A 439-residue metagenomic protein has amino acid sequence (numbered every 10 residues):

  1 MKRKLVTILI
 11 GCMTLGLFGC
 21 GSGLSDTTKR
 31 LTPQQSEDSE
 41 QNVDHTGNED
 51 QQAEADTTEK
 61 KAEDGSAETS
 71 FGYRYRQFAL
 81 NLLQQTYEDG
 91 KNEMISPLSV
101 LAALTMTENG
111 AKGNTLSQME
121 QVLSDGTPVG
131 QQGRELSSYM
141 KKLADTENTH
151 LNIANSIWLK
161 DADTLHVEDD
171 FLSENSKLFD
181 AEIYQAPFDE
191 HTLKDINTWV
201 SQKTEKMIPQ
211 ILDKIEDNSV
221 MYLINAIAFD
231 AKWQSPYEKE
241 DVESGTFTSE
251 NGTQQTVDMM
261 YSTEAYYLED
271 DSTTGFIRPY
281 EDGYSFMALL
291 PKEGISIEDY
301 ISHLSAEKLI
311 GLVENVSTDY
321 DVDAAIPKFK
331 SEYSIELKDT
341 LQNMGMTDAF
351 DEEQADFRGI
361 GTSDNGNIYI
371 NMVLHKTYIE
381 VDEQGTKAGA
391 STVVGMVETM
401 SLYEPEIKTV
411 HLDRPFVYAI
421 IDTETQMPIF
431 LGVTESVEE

Functional and structural regions predicted by a protein language model:
L5-V6, G11-M13, F18-F188: Detector for small/aliphatic-rich hydrophobic stretches
C12, E37, Q41, G47-Q51 (+5 more regions): Non-catalytic interaction/Regulatory regions outside core domains
G90, V129-G294, D299, S317-L402: Non-catalytic, conformational "gating/processing" segments within enzyme and secreted inhibitor domains
L223, T274-L289, M396-V397, L402-E439: Extended hydrophobic
P236-E238, D299-L304, V393-V394, Q426 (+1 more regions): Composition- and surface-driven signal marking solvent-exposed, interaction-prone regions in large proteins
S305-D319, L402-I407: Short, cationic low-complexity segments
